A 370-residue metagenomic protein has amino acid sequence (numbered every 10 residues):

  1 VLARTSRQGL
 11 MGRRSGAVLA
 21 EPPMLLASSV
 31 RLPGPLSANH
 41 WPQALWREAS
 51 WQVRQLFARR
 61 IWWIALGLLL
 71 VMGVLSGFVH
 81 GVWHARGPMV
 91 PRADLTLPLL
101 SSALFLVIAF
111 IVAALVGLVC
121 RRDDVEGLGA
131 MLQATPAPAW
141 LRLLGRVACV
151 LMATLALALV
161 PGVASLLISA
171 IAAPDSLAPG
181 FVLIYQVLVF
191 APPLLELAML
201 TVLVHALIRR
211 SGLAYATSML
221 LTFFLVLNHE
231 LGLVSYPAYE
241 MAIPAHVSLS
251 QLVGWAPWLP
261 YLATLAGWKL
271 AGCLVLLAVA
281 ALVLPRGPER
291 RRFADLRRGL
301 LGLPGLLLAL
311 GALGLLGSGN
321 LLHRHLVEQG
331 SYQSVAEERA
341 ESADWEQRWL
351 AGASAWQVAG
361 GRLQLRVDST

Functional and structural regions predicted by a protein language model:
V1, F105-A114, F190-M199, G267-L282: Hydrophobic cores of alpha-helical transmembrane segments in multi-pass inner/ER membrane proteins, independent
V1, V82-V90, G212-L296, L313-A340: Terminal transmembrane helical anchor/hairpin motif
S6-S28, L296-L301, S331-R339: Short, highly charged, low-complexity non-transmembrane loops/tails of multi-pass membrane proteins
G16, E21-L68, P288-R290: Aromatic- and glycine-rich beta-strand/loop motifs that create alpha-glucan
R60-V82, S102-V112, T217-N228: Hydrophobic alpha-helical transmembrane segments of multi-pass membrane transport/permease proteins
S76-V107, L144-S211, S248-Y261: Secretory targeting signals
L115-A153: Helix-loop-helix units of permease transmembrane domains in multi-pass membrane transporters, especially ABC
R297-S369: N-terminal, polar/Ser/Thr-rich
